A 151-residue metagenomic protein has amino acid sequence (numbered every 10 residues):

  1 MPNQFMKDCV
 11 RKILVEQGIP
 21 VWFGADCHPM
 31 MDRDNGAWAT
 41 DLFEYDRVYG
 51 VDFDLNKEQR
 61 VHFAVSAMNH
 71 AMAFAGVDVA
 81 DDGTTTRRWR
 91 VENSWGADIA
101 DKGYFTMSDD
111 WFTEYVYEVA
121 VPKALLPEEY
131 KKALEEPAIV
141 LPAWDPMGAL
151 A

Functional and structural regions predicted by a protein language model:
M1-N69: Long, positively charged binding patches that form subdomain-scale interaction surfaces for polyanionic ligands
K7-I13, Q59-A64, A73-A80, E118 (+2 more regions): Generic recognition of flexible, low-complexity loop/linker segments
G18-P20, E58, N69-M72, T86-R88 (+1 more regions): Active-site lining segments that contact anionic ligands and/or coordinate catalytic metals
C27-D32, A37-D54, D78, R87-I99 (+1 more regions): Active/binding-pocket-proximal capping segment
V61-H62, N69, A73, V91 (+1 more regions): Long, positively charged, glycine-interspersed low-complexity recognition regions
A80, T84-A151: Conserved catalytic-core surface of thiol
